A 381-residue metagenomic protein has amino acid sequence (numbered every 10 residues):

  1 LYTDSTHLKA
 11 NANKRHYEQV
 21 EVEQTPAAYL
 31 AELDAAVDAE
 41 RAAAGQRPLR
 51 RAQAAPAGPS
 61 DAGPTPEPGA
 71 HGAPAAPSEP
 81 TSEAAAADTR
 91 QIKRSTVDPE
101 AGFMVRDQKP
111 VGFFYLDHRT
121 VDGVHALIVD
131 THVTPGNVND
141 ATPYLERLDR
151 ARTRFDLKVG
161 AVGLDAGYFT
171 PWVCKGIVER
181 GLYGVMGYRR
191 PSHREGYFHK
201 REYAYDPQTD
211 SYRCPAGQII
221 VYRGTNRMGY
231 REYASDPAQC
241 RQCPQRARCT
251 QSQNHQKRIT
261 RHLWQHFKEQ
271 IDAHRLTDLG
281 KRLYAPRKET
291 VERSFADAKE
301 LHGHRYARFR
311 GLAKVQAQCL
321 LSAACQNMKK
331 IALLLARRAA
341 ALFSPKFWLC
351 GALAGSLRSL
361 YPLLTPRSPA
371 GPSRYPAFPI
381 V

Functional and structural regions predicted by a protein language model:
L1-V381: Anion-binding and metal-coordination hotspots
